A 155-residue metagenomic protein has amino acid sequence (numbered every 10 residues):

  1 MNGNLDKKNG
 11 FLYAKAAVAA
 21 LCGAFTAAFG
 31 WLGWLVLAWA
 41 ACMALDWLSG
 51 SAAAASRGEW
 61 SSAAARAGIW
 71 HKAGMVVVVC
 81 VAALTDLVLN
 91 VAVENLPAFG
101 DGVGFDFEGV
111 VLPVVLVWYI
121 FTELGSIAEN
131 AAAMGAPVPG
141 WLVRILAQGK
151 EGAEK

Functional and structural regions predicted by a protein language model:
M1-A14, D101-G104, F121-K155: Membrane-proximal cytosolic segments adjacent to transmembrane helices
F11-A27: Alpha-helical phosphate/pyrophosphate-handling elements in metalloenzyme active cores
Y13, A17, V36, A40 (+1 more regions): Hydrophobic alpha-helical transmembrane segments
A27-L35: Transmembrane helix interruption/hinge and helix-loop junction motifs
W39-S49, M75-D86, V115-S126: Alpha-helical transmembrane segments of multi-pass membrane proteins
A52-E59, C80-P97: Membrane-helix exit/interface motif
R57-V79: Juxtamembrane helix-capping/reentrant segments at transmembrane boundaries
V91-L124: Hydrophobic alpha-helical transmembrane segments and immediately flanking/interface helices in integral membrane
